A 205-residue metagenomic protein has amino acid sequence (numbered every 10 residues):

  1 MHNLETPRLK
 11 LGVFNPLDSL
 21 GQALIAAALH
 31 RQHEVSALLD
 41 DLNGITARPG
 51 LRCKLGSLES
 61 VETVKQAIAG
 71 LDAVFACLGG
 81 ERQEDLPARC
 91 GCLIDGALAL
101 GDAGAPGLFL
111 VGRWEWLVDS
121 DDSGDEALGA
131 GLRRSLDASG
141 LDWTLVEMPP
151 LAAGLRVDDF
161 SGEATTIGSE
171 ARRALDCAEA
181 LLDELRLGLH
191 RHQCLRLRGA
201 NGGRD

Functional and structural regions predicted by a protein language model:
H2-R31: N-terminal Rossmann NAD(P)H-binding glycine-rich loop of SDR-like oxidoreductase domains
E5-R8, F14-P16, R82, P106-G107 (+2 more regions): Active-site-lining helix/loop region of Rossmann-like oxidoreductase modules
G12-V13, F109, T144-V146: Conserved beta-strand elements of the Class I
E34, L42, G80, E84 (+2 more regions): Conserved Rossmann-fold NAD(P)-dependent oxidoreductase catalytic core, especially the SDR/UDP-sugar
A37-G44, M148-L151: Short, polar loop motifs at secondary-structure junctions
N43-D102, R186-L189: NAD(P)H-binding glycine-rich loop region in Rossmannoid oxidoreductase-like domains and their noncatalytic homologs
G131-L155: Conserved beta-loop-beta element that borders a ligand/cofactor-binding pocket
